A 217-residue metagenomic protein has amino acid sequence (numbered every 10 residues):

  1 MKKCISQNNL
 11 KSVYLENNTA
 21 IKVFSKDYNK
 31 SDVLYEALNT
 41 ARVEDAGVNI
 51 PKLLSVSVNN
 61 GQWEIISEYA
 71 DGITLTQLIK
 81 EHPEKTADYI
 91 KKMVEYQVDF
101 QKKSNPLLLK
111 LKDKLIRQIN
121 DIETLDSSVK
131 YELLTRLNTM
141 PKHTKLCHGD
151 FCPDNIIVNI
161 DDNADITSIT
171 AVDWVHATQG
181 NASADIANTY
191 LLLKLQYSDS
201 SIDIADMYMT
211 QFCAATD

Functional and structural regions predicted by a protein language model:
K2-V33: ATP-binding glycine-rich loop module of kinase domains
K30-A46: The N-lobe alphaC helix and its flanking beta3-alphaC-beta4 segment of protein kinase-like domains, centered on
K52-W63: Short beta-strand micro-motifs within the conserved protein kinase catalytic domain, predominantly in the N-lobe
G61-T74: Conserved short submotifs of the Hanks-type protein kinase catalytic core that shape the nucleotide-binding pocket
E84-K112: Internal "kinase-insert"/substrate-recognition segments embedded within catalytic cores of ATP-dependent enzymes
K102-G149, P153, I157-D162, T170: An alpha-helical support segment within catalytic cores of ATP-dependent transferases
I157-I186: Catalytic activation segment of kinase domains across protein kinase-like and atypical kinase folds
D185-T216: Active-site activation/catalytic loop segments of kinase-like enzymes and analogous catalytic loops in related
